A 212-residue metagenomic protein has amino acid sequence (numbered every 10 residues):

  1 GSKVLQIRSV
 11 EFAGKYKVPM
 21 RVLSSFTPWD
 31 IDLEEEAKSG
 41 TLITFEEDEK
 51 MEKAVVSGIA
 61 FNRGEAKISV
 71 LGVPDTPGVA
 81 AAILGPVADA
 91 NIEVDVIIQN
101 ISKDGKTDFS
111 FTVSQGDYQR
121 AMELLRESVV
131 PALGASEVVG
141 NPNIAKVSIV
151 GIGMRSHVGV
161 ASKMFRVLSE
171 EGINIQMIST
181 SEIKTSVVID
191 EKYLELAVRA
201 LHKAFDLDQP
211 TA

Functional and structural regions predicted by a protein language model:
G1-A212: C-terminal catalytic "cap/lid" subdomain
